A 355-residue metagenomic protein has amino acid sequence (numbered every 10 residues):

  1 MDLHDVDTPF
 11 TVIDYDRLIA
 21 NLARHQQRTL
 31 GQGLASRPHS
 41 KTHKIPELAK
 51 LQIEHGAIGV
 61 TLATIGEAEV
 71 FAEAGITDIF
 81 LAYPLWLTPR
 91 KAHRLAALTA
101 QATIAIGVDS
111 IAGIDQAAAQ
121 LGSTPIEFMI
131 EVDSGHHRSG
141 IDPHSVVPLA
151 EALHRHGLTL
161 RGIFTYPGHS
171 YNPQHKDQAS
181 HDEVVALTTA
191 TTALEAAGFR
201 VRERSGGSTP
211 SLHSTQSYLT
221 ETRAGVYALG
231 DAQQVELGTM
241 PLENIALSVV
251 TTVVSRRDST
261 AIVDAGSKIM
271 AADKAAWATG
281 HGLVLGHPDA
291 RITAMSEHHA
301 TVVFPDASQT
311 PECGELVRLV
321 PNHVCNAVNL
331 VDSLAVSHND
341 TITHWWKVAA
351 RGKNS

Functional and structural regions predicted by a protein language model:
M1-I13: Generic N-terminal amphipathic, Lys/Arg-enriched alpha-helix
R17-L48, T61: N-terminal glycine-rich anion-binding loops that anchor highly charged ligand groups
L18, K41, F71, I130 (+5 more regions): Conserved, mostly hydrophobic/aromatic
H39-N172: Active-site-proximal beta-alpha core segment in soluble small-molecule metabolic enzymes
A57, I76, F199-V201, L219 (+1 more regions): A structural motif
T124-E127, D133-P241: Active-site loop/helix belt of alpha/beta enzymes
P210-G286: Active-site loop ensemble at the mouth of alpha/beta enzyme cores that anchors a bound cofactor
R256-S355: C-terminal accessory subdomain/extension
